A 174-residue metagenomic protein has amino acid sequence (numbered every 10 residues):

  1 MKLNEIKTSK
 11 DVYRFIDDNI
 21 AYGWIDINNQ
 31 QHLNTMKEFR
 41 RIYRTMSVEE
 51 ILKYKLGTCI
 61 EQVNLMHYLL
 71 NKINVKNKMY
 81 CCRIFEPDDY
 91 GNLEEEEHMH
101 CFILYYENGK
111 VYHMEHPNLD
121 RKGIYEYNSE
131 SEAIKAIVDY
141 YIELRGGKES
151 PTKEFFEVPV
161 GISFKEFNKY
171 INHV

Functional and structural regions predicted by a protein language model:
M1-Y54: Secondary-structure boundary elements
F15, A133-Y140, E166, Y170: Charge-rich, solvent-exposed alpha-helical interaction surfaces
Y54, T58-E61: Mid-length scaffold segments of soluble, non-membrane domains
E61-E143: Hydrophobic/aromatic-rich core segments of domains that either
D89-G91, I142-V174: Alpha-helical and coiled-coil interaction segments, frequently adjacent to or embedded within charge-biased
